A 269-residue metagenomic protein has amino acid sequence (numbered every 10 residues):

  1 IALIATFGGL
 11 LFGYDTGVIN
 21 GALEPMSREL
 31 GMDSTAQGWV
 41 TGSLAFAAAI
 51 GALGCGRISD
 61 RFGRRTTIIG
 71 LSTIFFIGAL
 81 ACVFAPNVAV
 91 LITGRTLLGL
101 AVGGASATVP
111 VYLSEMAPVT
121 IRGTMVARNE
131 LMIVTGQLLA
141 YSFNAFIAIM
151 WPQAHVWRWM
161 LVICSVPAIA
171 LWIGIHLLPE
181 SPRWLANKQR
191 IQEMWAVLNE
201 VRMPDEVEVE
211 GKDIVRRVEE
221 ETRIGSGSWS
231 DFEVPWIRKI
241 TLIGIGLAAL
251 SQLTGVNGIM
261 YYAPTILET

Functional and structural regions predicted by a protein language model:
I1-T269: Transmembrane-helix signature of 12-pass secondary carriers
